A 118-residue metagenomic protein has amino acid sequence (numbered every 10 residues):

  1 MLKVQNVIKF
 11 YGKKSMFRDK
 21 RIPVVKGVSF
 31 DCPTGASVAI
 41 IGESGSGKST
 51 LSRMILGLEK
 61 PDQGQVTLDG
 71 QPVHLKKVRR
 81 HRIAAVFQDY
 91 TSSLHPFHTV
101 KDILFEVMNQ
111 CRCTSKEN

Functional and structural regions predicted by a protein language model:
L2, P23-V25: Conserved structural motif at the start of ABC-family nucleotide-binding domains
M16-D19, Q71-A84, D102, Q110: ABC ATPase NBD coupling module
I41-E43: The feature captures the beta-strand-to-loop junction immediately N-terminal to the Walker
L56: Helix-to-loop junction immediately C-terminal to a conserved catalytic motif
D62-V73: ABC nucleotide-binding domain "signature motif"
D89, H98-Q110: Q-loop/switch helix immediately C-terminal to the Walker
